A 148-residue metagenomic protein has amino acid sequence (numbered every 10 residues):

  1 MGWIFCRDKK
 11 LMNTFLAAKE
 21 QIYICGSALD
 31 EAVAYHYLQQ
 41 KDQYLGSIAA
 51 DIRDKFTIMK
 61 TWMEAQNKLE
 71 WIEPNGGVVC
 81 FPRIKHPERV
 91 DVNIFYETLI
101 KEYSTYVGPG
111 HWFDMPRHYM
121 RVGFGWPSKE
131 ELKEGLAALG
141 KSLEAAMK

Functional and structural regions predicted by a protein language model:
M1-K148: PLP-dependent class I/II
